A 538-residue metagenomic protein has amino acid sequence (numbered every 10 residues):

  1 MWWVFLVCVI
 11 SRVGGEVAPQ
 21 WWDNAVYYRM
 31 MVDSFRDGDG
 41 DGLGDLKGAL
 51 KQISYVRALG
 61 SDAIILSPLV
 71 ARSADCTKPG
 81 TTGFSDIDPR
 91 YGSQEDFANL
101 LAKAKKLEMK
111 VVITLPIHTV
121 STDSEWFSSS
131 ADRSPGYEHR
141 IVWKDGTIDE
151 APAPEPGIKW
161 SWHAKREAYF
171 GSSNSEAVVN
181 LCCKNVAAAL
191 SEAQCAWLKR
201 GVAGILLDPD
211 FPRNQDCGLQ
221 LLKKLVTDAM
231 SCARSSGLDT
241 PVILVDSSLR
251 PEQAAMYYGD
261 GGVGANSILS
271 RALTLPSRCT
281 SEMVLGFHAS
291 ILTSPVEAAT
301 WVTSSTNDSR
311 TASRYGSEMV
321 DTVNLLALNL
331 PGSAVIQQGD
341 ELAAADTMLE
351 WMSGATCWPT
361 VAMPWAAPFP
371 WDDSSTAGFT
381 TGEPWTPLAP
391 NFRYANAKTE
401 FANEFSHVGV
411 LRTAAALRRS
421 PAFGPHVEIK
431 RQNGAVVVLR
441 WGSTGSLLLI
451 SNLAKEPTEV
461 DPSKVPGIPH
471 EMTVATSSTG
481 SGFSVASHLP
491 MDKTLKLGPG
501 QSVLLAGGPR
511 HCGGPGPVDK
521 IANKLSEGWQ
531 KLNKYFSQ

Functional and structural regions predicted by a protein language model:
W2-G15: Cleavable N-terminal signal peptides of Sec/SRP-targeted secreted and luminal proteins
E16-C195, K199, L206-E252, F369: Acidic/aromatic-lined carbohydrate-recognition and catalytic surfaces of CAZymes acting on diverse glycans
Q20-W22, A233, G237, V302 (+2 more regions): Loop/helix patches that line or flank the sugar-binding groove of alpha-linked glycan CAZymes
E108, T122-D123, S128-P152, Q194 (+1 more regions): Conserved alpha/beta catalytic core and glycan-binding cleft of carbohydrate-active enzymes
N214, L453-I468: Surface-exposed beta-strand/loop patches in extracellular or lumenal glycoproteins
K464-G482: Solvent-exposed beta-hairpin/edge-strand motifs
V485-G516: C-terminal beta-strand-rich structural cap/linker in extracellular carbohydrate-active enzymes
P515-Q538: Polar-face residues of amphipathic alpha-helices and helix-prone low-complexity segments
